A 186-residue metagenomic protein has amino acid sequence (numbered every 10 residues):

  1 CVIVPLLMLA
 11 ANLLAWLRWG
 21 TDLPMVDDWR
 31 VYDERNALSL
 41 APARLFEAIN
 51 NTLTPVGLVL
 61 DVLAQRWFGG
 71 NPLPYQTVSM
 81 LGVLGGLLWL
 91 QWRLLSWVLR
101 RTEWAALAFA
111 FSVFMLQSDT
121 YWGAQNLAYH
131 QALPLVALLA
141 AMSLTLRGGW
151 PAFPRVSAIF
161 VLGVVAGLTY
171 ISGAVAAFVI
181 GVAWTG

Functional and structural regions predicted by a protein language model:
C1-A11: Start-transfer (signal-anchor) and selected internal transmembrane alpha helices of multi-pass inner/ER membrane
A10-R30, Y121: Helix-to-loop transition at the C-terminal end of transmembrane segments
F46-G69: Short hydrophobic/aromatic helix or loop-helix immediately within or flanking a transmembrane segment in polytopic
W67-G86: Loop-to-helix entry region of an early transmembrane alpha helix in multi-pass inner-membrane enzymes
M80-R101, L139-L144: Transmembrane-helix motifs of polytopic, lipid-linked glycan transferases
L94-Q117, V136: Transmembrane-helix signature of polytopic, membrane-embedded enzymes that assemble or transfer cell-envelope glycans
L133, L138-V156: Membrane-interface transmembrane helices that cradle and orient dolichyl/undecaprenyl
P154-T169, A174-G181: Membrane-interface alpha helices of multi-pass inner-membrane proteins
